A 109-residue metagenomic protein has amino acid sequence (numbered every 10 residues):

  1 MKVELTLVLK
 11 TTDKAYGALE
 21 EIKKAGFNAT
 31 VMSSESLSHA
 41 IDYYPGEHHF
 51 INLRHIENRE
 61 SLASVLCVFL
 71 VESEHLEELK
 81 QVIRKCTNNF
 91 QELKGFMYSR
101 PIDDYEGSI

Functional and structural regions predicted by a protein language model:
M1-I109: Positively charged, small/polar-rich N-terminal and surface patches that mediate targeting and assembly and bind
